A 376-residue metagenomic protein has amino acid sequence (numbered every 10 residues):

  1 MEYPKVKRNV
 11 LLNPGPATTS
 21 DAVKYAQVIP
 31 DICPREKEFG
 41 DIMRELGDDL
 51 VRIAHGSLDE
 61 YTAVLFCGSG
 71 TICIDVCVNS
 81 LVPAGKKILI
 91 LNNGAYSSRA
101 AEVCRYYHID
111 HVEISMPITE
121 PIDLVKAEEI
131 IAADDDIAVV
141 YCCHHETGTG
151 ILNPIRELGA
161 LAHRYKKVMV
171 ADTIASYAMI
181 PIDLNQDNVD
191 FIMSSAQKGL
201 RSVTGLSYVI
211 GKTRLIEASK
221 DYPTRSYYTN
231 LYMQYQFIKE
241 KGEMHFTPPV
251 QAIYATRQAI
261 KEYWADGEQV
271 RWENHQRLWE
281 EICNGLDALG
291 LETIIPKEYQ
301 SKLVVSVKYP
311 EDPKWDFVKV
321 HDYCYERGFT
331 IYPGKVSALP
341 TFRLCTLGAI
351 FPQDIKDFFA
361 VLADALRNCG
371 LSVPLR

Functional and structural regions predicted by a protein language model:
M1-K37: N-terminal "arm"/small-domain region of PLP-dependent enzymes with the aminotransferase-like
T18-T19, Q197-C283: Active-site C-terminal subdomain of aminotransferase-like
A26-V76, S80, A95, R99-V103: Conserved N-terminal alpha-helix of the aminotransferase class I/II PLP-enzyme fold
I72, S80-D136: PLP-dependent aminotransferase-like
P121-A178, F191: Active-site phosphate-binding strand-loop segment of PLP-dependent enzymes
N185-Q197: Conserved active-site segment immediately N-terminal to the catalytic lysine that forms the internal aldimine
E292-Y323: Conserved PLP-binding catalytic core of the aspartate aminotransferase-like
P340-R376: PLP-dependent enzyme catalytic core of the Aspartate aminotransferase-like
